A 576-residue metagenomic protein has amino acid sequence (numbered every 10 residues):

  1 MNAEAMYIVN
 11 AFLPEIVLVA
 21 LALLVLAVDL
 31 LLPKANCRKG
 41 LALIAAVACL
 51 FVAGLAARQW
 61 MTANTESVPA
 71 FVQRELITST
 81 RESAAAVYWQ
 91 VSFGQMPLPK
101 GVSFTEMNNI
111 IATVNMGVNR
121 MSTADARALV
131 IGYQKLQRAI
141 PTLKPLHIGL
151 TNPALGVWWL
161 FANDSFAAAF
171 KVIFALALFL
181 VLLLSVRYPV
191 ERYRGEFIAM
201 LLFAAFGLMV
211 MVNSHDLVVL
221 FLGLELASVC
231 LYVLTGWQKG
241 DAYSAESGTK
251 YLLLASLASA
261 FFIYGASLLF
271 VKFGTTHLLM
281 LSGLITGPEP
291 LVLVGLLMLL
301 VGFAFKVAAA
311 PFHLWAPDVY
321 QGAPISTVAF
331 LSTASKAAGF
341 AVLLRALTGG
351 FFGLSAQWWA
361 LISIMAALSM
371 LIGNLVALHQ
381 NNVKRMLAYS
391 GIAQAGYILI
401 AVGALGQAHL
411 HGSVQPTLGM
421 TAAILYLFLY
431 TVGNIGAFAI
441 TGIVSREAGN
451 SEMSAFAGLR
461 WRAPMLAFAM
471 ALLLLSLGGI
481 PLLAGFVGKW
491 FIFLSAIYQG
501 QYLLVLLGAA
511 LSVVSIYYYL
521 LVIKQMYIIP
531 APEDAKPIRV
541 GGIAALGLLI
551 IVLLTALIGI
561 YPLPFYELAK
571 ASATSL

Functional and structural regions predicted by a protein language model:
M1-Y88, S92-F93, K100, N115 (+2 more regions): Alpha-helical transmembrane segments of multi-pass membrane proteins predominantly involved in bioenergetics
S103-E106: Short amphipathic alpha-helical heptad-repeat segments
N109-A112, N119: Extended, non-membrane alpha-helical segments enriched in charged/polar residues
